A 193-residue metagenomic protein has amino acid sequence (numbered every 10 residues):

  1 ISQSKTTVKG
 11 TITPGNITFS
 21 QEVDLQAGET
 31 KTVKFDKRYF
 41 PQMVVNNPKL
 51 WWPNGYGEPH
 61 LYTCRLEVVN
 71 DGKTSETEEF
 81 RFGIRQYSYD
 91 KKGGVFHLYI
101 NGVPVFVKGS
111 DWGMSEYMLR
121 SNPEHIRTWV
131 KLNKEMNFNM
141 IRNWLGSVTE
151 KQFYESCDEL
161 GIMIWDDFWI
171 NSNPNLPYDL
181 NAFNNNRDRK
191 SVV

Functional and structural regions predicted by a protein language model:
I1-W144, V148, S156-L160: Secreted/periplasmic carbohydrate-active enzymes, especially glycoside hydrolases
I141, L145-R189: N-terminal catalytic cores of secreted or lumenal carbohydrate-active enzymes
V192: Conserved small/polar residues in nucleotide/adenosyl-binding loops
